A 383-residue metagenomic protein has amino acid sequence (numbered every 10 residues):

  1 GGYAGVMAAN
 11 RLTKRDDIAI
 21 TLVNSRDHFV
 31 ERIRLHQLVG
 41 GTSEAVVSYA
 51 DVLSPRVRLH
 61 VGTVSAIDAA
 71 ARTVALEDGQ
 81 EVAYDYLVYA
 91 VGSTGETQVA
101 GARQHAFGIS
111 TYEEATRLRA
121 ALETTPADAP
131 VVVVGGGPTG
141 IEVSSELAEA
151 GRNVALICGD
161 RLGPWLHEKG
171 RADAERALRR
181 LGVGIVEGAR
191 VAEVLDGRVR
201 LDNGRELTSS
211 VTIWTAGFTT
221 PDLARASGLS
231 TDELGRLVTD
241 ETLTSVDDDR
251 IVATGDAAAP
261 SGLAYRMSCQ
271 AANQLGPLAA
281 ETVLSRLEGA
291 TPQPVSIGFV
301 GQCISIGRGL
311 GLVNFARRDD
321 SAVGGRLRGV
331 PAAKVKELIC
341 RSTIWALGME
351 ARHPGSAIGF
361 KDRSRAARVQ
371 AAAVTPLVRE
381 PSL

Functional and structural regions predicted by a protein language model:
G1-G2, D128-G137: Beta1/beta-strand and adjacent pyrophosphate-binding region of the FAD-binding site in flavoprotein oxidoreductases
G1-R58, I141-E168, S382: Beta1-alpha1 glycine-rich phosphate/pyrophosphate-binding loop at the start of Rossmann-like nucleotide-binding domains
V57-P130, I213: FAD-binding core/adjacent interface of flavoenzyme oxidoreductases
R58-I67, A71-V74, V82, A150-E241: A Rossmann-like FAD-binding core segment of flavoenzymes
A102-A127, E206-V211, T215-Q274, E281: FAD-site-proximal beta/loop scaffold in flavoenzymes
Q270-I297: Internal hydrophobic alpha-helix adjacent to the cofactor/substrate pocket in enzyme cavities
R308-L383: C-terminal auxiliary extensions adjacent to catalytic cores
